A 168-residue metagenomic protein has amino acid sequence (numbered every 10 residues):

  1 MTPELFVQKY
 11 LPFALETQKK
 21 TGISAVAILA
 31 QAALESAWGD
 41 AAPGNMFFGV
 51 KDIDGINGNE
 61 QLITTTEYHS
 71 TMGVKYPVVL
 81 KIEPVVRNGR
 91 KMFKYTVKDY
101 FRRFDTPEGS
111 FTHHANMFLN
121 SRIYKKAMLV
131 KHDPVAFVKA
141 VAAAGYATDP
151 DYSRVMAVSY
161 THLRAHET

Functional and structural regions predicted by a protein language model:
M1-W38: Export/targeting segments at the very N-terminus of extracytoplasmic proteins
P3-K9, A37-L129: Peptidoglycan-targeting cell-wall enzymes and recognition modules
L5, K9, F13, T106-H113 (+4 more regions): Extracytoplasmic/secreted proteins, especially bacterial periplasmic and envelope-associated proteins
Y10, A25, I53, T96 (+2 more regions): Hydrophobic alpha-helical segments at protein termini of multi-pass membrane proteins
T17, S121-K125, A144: Alpha-helix C-capping/helix-to-loop hinge sites
G22-A30, G44, H132-V138: Alpha-helical scaffolds flanking conserved acidic
A32-A37, M117, M128-D151: Acidic helix/loop microenvironments that form the catalytic cleft of cell-wall polysaccharide enzymes
T161-T168: Conserved small/polar residues in nucleotide/adenosyl-binding loops
